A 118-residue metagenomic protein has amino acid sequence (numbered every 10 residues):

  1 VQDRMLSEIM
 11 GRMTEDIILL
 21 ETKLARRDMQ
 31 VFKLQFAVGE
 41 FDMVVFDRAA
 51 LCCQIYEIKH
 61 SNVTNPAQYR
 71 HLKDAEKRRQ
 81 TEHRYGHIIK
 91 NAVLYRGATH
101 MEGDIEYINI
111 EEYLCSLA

Functional and structural regions predicted by a protein language model:
V1-A118: A cross-kingdom feature that marks ATP-driven nucleic-acid transaction machinery
